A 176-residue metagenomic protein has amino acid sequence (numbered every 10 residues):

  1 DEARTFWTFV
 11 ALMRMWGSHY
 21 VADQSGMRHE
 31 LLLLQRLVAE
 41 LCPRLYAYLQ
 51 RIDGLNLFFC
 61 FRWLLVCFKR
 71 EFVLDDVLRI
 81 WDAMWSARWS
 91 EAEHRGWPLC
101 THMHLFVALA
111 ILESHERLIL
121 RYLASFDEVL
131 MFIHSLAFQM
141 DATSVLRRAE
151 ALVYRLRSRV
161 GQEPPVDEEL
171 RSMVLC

Functional and structural regions predicted by a protein language model:
D1-C176: Helix-rich, well-folded core regions that mediate interactions or catalysis
